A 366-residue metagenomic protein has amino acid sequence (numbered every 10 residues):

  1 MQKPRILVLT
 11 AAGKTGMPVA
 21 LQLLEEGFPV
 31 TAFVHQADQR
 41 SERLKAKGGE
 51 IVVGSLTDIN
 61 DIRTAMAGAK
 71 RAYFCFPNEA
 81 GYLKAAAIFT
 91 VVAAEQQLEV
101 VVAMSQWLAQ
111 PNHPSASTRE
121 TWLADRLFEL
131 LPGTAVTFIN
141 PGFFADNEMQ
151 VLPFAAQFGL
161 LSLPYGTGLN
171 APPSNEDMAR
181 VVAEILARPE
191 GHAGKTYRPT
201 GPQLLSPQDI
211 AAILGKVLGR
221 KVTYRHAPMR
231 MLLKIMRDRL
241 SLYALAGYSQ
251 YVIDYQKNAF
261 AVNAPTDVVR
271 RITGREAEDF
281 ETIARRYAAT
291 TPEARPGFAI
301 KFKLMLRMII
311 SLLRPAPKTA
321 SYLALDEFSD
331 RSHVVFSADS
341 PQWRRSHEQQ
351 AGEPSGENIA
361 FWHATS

Functional and structural regions predicted by a protein language model:
M1-R43, T57-N60, A67, E79-A80 (+6 more regions): Oxidoreductase cofactor-interface core, primarily capturing Rossmann-like NAD(P)-dependent enzymes
L9, C75, M104, G274: Residues lining the SAM
G48-E50, V136: Short, conserved active-site loop motifs that form the nucleotide-linked donor/cofactor pocket
G54, A227: Cofactor-binding loops of NAD(P)H-dependent oxidoreductases, dominated by short-chain dehydrogenase/reductases
D61, A65, A85, F280-I283: Hydrophobic alpha-helical packing elements
M66, K70-Y73, V102: N-terminal Rossmann-like NAD(P) cofactor-binding module of classical short-chain dehydrogenase/reductase
A80-A87: Glycine-rich anion/phosphate-binding loops
M231-S366: A hydrophobic C-terminal alpha-helical subdomain
